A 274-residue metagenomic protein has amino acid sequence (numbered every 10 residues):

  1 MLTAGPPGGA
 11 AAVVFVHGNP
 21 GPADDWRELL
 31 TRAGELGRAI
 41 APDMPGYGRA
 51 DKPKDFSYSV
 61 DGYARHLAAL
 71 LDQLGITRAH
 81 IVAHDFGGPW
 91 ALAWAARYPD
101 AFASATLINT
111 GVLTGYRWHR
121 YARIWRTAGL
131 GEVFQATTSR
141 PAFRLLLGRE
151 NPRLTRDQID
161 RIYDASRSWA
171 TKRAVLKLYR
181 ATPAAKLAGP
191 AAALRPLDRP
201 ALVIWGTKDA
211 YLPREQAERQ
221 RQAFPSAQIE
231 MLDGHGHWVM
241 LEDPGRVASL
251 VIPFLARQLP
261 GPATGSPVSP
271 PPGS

Functional and structural regions predicted by a protein language model:
L2, I40-A83, S249: Active-site loop/oxyanion-hole signature of alpha/beta-hydrolase fold enzymes
T3-R49: Conserved HGGG/HGGXW glycine-rich cap/lid loop of the alpha/beta-hydrolase fold
A83, G87, A91: Gly/Ala-rich beta-loop-alpha elbow adjacent to hydrolase catalytic centers
A96, F102-V133: Flexible "cap/lid" loop of the alpha/beta hydrolase fold
T137-P196: Conserved alpha/beta-hydrolase catalytic His-Asp/Glu region
L197, V203-W205: Short beta-strand/loop motif that positions the catalytic acidic residue of the alpha/beta-hydrolase fold
T207-L212: Acidic catalytic loop of the alpha/beta-hydrolase fold
A227-S274: Catalytic active-site module of serine/aspartate enzymes centered on a nucleophile-bearing elbow/loop
